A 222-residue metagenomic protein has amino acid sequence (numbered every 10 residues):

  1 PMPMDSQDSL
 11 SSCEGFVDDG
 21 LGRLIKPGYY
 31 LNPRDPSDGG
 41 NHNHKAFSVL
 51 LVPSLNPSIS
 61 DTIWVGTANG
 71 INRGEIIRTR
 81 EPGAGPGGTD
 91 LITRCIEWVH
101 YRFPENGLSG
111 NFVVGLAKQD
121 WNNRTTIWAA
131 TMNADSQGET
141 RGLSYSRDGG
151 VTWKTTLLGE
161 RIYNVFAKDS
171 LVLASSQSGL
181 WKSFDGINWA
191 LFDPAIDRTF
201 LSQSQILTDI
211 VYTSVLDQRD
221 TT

Functional and structural regions predicted by a protein language model:
P1, G74, S146-R147, S183: Conserved Ser/Thr-centered positions that define the repeating blades of beta-propeller domains
P1-N41, A84-G110, D193-T208: Surface-exposed loop and turn segments in beta-propeller and other repeat-based domains that flank or scaffold
H44-F47, D61, N69, I96 (+5 more regions): Repetitive beta-architecture junctions, highlighting loop-to-beta-strand starts across blade-like repeats
K45, I59, P104, F112 (+5 more regions): Beta-rich catalytic cores
V49, P53-S54, L116, V165 (+1 more regions): Hydrophobic core register within WD40 beta-propeller blades
N56, G70-N72, T79-R80, N133-G138 (+1 more regions): Short glycine/acidic-enriched loop and turn motifs that connect beta-strands
T62-V65, N72, T126-A129, L171-A174 (+2 more regions): Conserved beta-propeller blade signature
R73, G87, R141-D148: Beta-propeller blade signature
